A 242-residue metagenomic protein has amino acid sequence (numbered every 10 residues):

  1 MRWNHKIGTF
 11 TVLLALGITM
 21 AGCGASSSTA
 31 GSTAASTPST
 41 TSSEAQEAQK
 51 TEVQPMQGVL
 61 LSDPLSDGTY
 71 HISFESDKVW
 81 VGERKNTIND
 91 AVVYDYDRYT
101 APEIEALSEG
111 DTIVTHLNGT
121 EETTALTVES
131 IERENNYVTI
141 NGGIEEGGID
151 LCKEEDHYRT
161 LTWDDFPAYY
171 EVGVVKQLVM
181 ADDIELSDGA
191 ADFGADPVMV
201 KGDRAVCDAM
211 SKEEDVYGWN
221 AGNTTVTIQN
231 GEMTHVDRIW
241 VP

Functional and structural regions predicted by a protein language model:
R2-F10: Bacterial N-terminal signal peptides that target proteins for export
F10-L16: Hydrophobic helical h-region of N-terminal Sec-dependent signal peptides in bacterial secretory/periplasmic proteins
I18-G22: C-terminal motif of bacterial Sec signal peptides marking the signal peptidase cleavage site
C23-Q49: Short, low-complexity, disordered segments immediately C-terminal to signal peptides in bacterial exported proteins
S43-P242: Solvent-exposed hydroxyl-ligand-binding patches built from regularly spaced Ser/Thr and small hydrophobics
